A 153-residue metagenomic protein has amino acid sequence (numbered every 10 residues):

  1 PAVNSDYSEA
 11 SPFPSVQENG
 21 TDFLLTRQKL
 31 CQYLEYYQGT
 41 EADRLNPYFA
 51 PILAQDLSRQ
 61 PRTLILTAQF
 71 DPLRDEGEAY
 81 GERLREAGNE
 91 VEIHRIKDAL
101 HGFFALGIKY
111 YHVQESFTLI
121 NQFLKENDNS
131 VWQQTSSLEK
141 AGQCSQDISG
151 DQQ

Functional and structural regions predicted by a protein language model:
P1-Q153: Alpha/beta-hydrolase superfamily serine-hydrolase fold, recognizing
